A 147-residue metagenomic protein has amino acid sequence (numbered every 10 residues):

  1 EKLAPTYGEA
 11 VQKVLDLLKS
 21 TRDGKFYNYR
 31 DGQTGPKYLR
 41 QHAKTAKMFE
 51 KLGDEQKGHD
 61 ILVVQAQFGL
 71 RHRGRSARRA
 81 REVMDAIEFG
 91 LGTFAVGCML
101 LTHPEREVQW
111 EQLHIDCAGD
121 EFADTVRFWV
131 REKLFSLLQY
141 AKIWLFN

Functional and structural regions predicted by a protein language model:
E1-F89, A95-N147: A binding-site-centric feature that preferentially detects glycan-recognition modules on secreted/surface proteins
